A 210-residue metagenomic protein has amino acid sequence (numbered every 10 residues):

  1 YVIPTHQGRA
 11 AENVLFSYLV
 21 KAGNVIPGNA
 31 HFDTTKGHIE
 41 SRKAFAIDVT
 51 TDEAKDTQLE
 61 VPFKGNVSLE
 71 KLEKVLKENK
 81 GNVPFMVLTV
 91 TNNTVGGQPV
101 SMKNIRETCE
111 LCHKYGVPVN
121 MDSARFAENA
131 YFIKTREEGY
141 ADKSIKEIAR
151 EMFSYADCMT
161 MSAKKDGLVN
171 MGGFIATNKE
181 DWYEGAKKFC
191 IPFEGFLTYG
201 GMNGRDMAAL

Functional and structural regions predicted by a protein language model:
Y1-L210: Conserved PLP-enzyme active-site core in the AAT-like
